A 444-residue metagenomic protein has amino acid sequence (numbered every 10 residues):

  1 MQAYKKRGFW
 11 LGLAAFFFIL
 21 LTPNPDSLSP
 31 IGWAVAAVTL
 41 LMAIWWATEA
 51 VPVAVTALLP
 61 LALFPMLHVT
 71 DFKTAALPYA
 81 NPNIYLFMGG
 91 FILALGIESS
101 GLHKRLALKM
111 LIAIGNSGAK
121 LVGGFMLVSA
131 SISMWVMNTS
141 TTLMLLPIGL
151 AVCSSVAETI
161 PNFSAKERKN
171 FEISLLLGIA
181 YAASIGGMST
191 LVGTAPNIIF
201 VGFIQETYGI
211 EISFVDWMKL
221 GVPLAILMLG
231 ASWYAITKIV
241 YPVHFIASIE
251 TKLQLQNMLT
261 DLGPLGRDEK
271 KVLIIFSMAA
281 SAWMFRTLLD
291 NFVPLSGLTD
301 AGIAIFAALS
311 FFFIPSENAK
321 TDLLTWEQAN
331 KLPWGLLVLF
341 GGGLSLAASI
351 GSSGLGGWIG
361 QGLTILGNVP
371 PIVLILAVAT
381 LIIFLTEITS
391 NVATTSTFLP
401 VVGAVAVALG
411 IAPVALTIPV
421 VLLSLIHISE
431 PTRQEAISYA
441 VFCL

Functional and structural regions predicted by a protein language model:
M1-L86, E206-G209, D216-Q361, A379: Hydrophobic transmembrane alpha-helices of multi-pass small-molecule transporters
N24, L41, A54-K166, G335-L336 (+1 more regions): Membrane-embedded alpha-helical segments and adjacent helix-loop junctions characteristic of multi-pass solute
W45-A54, I97, L102-H103, A107 (+5 more regions): Alpha-helical transmembrane segments of integral membrane proteins, especially early/N-terminal helices
W135, G187-M188, V222-Y234, F384-I388 (+2 more regions): Hydrophobic transmembrane alpha-helical segments of multi-pass transport and channel proteins
T159-P242, I246, T260, S438: Membrane-core helix-loop-helix motifs of multi-pass transport proteins
Y208-I210, G403, V407-V414: Helix-coil boundary and interhelical linker segments in multi-pass alpha-helical membrane proteins
I418-V421: Membrane-proximal, non-transmembrane interface segments of integral membrane proteins
H427-L444: Single conserved hydrophobic/aromatic residue that forms the stacking wall/gate of nucleotide- or nucleobase-binding
